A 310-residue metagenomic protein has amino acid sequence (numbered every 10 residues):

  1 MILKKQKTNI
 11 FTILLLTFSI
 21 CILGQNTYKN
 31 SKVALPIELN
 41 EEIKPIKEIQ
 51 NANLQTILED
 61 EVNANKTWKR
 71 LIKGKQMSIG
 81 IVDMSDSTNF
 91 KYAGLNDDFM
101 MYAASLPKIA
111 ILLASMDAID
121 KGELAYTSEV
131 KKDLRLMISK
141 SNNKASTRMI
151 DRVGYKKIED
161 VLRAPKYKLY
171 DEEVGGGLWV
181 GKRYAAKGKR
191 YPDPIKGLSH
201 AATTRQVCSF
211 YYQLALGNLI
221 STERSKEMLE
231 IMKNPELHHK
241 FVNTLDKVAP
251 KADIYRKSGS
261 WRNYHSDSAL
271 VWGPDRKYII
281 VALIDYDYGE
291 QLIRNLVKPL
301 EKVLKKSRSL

Functional and structural regions predicted by a protein language model:
M1-K29: Bacterial Sec-dependent N-terminal signal peptides
N26-V62, F210, A215-L310: Structured C-terminal helix/loop/strand segments within mature extracytoplasmic catalytic/sensor domains
E59-L95, W272: A short, well-structured edge-of-sheet supersecondary motif
K73-S85, E129-N142, R152-G154, G177-W179 (+1 more regions): Acidic helix-start/capping segments at beta-turn-to-alpha-helix junctions
A93-D97, K140-A145, K187-I195: Flexible glycine/proline-enriched surface loops and loop-helix/loop-strand junctions
M101-L124, M137, I280: Active-site SXXK
D117-R135, S221-S225: Short, well-structured active-site flanking segments
M149-L219: Mid-domain, small-residue-enriched loop/turn segments at the edges of structured enzyme/sensor domains
